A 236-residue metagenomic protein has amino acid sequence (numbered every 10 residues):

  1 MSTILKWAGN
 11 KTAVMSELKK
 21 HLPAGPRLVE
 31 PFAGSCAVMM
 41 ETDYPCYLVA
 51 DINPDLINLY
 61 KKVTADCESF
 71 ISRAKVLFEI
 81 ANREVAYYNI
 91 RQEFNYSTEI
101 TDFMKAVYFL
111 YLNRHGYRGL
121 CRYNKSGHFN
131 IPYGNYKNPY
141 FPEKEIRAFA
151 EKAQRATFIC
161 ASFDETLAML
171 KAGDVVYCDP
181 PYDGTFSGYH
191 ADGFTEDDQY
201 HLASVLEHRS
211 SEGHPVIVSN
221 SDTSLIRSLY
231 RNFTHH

Functional and structural regions predicted by a protein language model:
M1-V14, H21-A24, T64-Y177, P181-Y189 (+3 more regions): SAM-dependent nucleic-acid methyltransferase catalytic core
L18, G34, Y60, L110 (+1 more regions): A residue-level signal for conserved active-site and pocket-lining positions in enzyme catalytic cores
H21-I80: Conserved S-adenosyl-L-methionine
P31-F32, A50, I159-A161, C178 (+1 more regions): Short His-Asn-centered micro-motif
F32-A37, E145, N220-S224: Short, polar loop motifs at secondary-structure junctions
V38-Y44, A168-L170, I226-N232: Short loop/helix-cap segments at secondary-structure boundaries that form the rim of catalytic
A191, T195-H236: Long, positively charged, glycine-interspersed low-complexity recognition regions
